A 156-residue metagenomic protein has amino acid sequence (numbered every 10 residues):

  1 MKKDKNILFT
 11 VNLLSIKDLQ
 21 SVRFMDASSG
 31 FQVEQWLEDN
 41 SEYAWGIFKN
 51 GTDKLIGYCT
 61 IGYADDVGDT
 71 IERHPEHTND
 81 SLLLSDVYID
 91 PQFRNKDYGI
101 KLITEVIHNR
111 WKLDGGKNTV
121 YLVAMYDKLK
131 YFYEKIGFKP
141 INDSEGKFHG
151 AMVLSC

Functional and structural regions predicted by a protein language model:
M1-K17: Conserved N-terminal entry element of GNAT/NAT acetyltransferase domains
N12-W36: Helix-loop element at the rim of GNAT/NAT acetyltransferase active sites that forms part of the acceptor-substrate
D26-S29, Q35-D86, R94, E145-H149: Conserved acyl-donor/pantetheine-binding loop and adjacent beta-alpha core of acyl/acetyltransferases and related
E42, G115-T119: Short, high-confidence coil segments that cap the C-terminus of an alpha-helix and link into the following beta-strand
L84, V106-R110, L129: Short hydrophobic clusters on alpha-helical segments that form packing/core surfaces in small helical domains
F93, D97-E105: Conserved acetyl-CoA pyrophosphate-binding loop and the N-cap/start of the following alpha-helix in GNAT-like
V120-E134, G146-A151, S155: Conserved beta-strand-loop-alpha-helix junction that forms the acyl-donor binding cleft
